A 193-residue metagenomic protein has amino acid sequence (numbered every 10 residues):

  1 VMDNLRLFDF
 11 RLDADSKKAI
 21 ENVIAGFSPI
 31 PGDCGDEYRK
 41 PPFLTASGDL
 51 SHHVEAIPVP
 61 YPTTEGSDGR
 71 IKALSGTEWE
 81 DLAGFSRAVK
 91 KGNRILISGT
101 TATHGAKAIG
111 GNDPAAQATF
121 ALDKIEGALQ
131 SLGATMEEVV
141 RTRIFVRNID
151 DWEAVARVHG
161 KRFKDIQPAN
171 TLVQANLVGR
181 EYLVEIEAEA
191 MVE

Functional and structural regions predicted by a protein language model:
M2-I71: Terminal-tail/helix-coil boundary detector
T45-D123, G127-V140, V146-E193: N-terminal presequence-like segments and the immediate start of the first folded domain
